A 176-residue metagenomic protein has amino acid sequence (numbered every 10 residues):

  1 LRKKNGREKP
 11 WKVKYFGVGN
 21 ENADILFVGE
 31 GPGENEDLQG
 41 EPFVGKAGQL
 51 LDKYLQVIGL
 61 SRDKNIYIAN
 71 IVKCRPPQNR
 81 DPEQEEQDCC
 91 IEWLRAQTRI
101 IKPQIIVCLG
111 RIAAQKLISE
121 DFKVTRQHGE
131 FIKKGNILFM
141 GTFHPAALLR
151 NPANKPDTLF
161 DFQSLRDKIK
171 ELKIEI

Functional and structural regions predicted by a protein language model:
L1-I176: A polyanion-binding, active-site-adjacent surface
